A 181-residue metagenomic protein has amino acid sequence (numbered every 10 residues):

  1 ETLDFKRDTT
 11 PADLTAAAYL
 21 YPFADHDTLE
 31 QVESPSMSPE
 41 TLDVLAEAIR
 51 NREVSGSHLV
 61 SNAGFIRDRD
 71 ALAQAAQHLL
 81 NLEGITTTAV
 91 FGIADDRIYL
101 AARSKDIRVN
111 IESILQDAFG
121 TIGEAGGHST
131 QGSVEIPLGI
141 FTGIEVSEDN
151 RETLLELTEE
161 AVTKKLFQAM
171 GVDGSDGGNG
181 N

Functional and structural regions predicted by a protein language model:
T2-I107, I122-A125, S129-N181: A structured phosphate/pyrophosphate-recognition subdomain
R108-T121: Short, hydrophobic/aliphatic alpha-helical segments
